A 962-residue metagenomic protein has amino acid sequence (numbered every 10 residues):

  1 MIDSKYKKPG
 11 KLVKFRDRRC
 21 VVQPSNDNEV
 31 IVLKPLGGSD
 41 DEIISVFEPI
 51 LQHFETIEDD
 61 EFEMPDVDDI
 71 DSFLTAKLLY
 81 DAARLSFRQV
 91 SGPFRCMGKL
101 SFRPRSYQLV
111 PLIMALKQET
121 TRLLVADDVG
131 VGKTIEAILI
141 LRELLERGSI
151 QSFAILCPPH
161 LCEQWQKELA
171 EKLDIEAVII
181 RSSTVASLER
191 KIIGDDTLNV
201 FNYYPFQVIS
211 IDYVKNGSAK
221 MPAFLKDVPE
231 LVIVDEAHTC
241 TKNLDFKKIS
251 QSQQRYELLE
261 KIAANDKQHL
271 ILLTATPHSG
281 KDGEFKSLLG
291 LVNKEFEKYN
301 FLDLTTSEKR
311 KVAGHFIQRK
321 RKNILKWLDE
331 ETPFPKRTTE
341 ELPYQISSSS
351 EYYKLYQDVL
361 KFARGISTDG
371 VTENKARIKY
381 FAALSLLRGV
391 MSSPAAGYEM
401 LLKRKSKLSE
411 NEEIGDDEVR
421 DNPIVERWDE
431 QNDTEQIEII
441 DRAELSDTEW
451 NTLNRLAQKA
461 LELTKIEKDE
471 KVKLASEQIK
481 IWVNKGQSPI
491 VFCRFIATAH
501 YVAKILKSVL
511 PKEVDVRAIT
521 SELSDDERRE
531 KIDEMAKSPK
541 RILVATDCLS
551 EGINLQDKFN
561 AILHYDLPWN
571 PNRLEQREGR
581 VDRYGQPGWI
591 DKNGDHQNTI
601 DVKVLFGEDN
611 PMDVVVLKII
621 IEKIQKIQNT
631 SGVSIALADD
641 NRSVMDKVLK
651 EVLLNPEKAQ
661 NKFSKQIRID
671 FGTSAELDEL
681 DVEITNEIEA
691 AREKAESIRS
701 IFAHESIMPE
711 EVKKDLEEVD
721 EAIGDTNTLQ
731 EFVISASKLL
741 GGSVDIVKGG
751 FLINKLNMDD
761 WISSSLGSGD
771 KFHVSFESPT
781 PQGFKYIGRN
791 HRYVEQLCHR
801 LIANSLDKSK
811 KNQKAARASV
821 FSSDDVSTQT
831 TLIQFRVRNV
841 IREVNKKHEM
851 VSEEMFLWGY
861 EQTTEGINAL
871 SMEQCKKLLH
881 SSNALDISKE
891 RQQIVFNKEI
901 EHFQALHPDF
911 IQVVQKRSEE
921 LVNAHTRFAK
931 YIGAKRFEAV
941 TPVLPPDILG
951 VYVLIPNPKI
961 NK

Functional and structural regions predicted by a protein language model:
D17, Q23-I50: Basic/aromatic-rich interaction segments and small domains that mediate binding to polyanionic partners
E42-I113, T120-T121, K133-I138, R142-L258 (+4 more regions): SF2 helicase/translocase NTPase motor core, specifically the RecA-like lobe 1 inter-motif segment between Walker
E136, I140, E284, L474: Hydrophobic positions on the alpha1 helix immediately C-terminal to the Walker A/P-loop
D195-T197, N202-Y203, Q207-P229, T239-E418 (+2 more regions): Inter-lobe coupling linker of SF2 helicases/translocases
F334-S348, A376, R388, Y398-K540 (+5 more regions): Conserved Helicase C-terminal RecA-like lobe
K361, S409-D416, D421, Q436-I437 (+3 more regions): P-loop NTPase motor cores of the ASCE clade
D547-I590: Conserved RecA-like helicase motor core of SF1/SF2 enzymes
D582-K618: Conserved segment of the helicase C-terminal RecA-like domain
